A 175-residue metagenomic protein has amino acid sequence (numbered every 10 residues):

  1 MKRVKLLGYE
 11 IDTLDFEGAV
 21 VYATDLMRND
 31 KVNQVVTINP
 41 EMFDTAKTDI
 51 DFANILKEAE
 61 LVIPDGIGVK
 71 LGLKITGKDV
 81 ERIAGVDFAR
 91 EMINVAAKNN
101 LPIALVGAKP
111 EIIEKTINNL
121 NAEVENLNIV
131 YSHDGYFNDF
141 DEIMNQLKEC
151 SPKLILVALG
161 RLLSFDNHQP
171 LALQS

Functional and structural regions predicted by a protein language model:
M1-V86: N-terminal nucleotide/polyanion-binding subdomain common to many enzyme families
N39-P40, A108, L159-G160: Short, well-ordered beta-to-alpha junction loops that form the rim of enzyme active sites and present histidine/acidic
T48-D49, I75, I117-N118, N167-P170: Short amphipathic alpha-helical segments
A53-E58, F165-S175: A short, gly/pro- and small-residue-rich
E58-L61, P102-A104, P152-I155: Short active-site oxyanion
K70-Q146, C150: Conserved beta-alpha
L71, L162-S164: Short glycine-rich, flexible loops that bind phosphorylated cofactors or substrates
L147, S151-R161, H168: Proline-aspartate-enriched helix->loop->beta-strand connector
